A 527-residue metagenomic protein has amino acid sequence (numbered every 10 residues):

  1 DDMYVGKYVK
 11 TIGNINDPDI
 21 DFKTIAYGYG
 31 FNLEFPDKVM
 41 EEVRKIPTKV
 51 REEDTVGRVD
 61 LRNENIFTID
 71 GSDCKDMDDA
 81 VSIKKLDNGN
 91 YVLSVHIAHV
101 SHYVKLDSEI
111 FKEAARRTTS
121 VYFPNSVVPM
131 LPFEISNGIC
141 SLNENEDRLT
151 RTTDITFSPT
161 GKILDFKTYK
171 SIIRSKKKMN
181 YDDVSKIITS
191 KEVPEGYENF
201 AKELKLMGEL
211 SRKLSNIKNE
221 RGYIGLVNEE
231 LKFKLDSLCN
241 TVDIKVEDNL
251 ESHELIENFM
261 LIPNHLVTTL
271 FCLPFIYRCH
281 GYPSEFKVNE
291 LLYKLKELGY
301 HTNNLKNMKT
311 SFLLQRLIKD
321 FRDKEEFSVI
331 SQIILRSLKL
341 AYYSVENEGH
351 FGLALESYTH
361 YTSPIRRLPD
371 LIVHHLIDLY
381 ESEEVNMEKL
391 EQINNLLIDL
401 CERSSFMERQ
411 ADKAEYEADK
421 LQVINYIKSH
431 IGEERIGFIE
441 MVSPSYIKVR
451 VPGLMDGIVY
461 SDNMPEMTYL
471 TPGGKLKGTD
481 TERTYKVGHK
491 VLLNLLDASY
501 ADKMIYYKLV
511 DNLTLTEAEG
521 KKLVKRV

Functional and structural regions predicted by a protein language model:
D1-P18: Extended, highly charged clamp/arch subdomains and adjacent linkers that form or line substrate-binding channels
K7, P18, F22-Y27, F31 (+3 more regions): Electropositive polyanion-binding surfaces
V423, L476-T481: Short alpha-helix capping/helix-loop boundary micro-motifs
E482-V487: Divalent-cation-assisted or electrostatically stabilized phosphate/pyrophosphate-binding catalytic cores
